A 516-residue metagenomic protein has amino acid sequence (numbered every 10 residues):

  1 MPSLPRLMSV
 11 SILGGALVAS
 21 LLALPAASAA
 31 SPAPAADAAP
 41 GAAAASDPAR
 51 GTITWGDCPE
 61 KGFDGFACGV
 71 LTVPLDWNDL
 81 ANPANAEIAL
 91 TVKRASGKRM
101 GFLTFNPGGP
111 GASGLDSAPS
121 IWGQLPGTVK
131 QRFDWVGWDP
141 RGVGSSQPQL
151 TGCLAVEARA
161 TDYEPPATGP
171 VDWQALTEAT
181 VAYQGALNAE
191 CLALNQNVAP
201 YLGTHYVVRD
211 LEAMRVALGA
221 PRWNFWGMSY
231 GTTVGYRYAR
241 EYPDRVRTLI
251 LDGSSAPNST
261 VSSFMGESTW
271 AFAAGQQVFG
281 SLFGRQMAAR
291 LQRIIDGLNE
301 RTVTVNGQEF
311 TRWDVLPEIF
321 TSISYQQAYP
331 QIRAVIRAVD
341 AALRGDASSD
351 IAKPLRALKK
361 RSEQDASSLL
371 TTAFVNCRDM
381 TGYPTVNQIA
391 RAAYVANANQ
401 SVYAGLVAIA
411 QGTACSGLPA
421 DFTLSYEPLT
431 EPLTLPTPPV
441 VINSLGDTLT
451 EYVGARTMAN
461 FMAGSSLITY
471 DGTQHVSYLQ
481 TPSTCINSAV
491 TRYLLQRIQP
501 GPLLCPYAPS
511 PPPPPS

Functional and structural regions predicted by a protein language model:
M1-A33, L71, L211: Secretory targeting and sorting signals
M8, K61, K93, K98 (+4 more regions): Context-gated lysine
V10-S11, D37, D47, W138 (+1 more regions): Compositionally biased, low-complexity repeat tracts
A26, A30-D47: N-terminal zymogen propeptides
G41-V315, F374-N376, M380-S516: Gly/Pro-rich cap/lid or specificity-loop segments adjacent to the active site
F283-N376: Alpha/beta-hydrolase-fold enzymes
